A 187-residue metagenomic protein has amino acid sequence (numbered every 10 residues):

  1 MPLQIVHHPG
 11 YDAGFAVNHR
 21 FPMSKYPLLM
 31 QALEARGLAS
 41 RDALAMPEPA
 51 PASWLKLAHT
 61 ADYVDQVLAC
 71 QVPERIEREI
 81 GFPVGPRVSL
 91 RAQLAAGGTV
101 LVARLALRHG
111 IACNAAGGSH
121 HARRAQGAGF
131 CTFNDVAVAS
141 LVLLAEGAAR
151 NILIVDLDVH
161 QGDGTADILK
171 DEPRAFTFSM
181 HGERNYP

Functional and structural regions predicted by a protein language model:
P2-S140, R150: Metal-dependent C-N hydrolase catalytic cores
V100, A116-P187: Conserved alpha-helical scaffold segments that buttress catalytic/binding sites
